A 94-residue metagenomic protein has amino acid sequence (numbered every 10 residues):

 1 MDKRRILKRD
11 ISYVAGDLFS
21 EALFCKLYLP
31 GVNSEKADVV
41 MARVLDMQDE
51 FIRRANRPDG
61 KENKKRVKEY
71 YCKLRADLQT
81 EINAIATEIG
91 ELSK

Functional and structural regions predicted by a protein language model:
M1-Y13, E35-D38, K65, E69-C72 (+1 more regions): Short, solvent-exposed segments of well-ordered alpha helices
R5-P30: N-terminal acidic leader/helix
V14-E21, M47-E50, E81: Amphipathic, well-ordered alpha-helical segments in soluble domains
C25-R57: Amphipathic alpha-helical interaction modules
A42, E50-K94: Low-complexity intrinsically disordered segments
